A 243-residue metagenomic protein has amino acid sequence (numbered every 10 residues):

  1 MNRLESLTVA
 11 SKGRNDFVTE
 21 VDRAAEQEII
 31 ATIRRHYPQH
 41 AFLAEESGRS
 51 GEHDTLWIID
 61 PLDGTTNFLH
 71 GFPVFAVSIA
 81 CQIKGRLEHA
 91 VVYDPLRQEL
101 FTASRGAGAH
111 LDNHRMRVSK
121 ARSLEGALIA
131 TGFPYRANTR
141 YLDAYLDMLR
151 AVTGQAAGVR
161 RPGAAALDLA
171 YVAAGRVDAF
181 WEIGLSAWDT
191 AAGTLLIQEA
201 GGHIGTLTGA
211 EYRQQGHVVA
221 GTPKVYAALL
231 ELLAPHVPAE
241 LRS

Functional and structural regions predicted by a protein language model:
M1-L62, A228-E231, P238-S243: N-terminal subdomain of lithium-sensitive/metallo-dependent phosphomonoesterases centered on the IMPase/IPPase/PAP
D22, I33, T65, D94 (+5 more regions): Residue-level signal for inorganic ion chemistry
R23, Q27, E46, P61-G64 (+6 more regions): Generic detector of well-ordered alpha-helical packing
A25, A90, A109, G193 (+1 more regions): Small-residue (primarily alanine) positions within well-ordered alpha-helices, especially packing/interaction faces
E52-H110: DPxDG-like acidic metal-binding loop motif
Q82-R86, L96, R105-G108, H114 (+3 more regions): Short loop segments at secondary-structure junctions
R117-S243: An extended, acidic
